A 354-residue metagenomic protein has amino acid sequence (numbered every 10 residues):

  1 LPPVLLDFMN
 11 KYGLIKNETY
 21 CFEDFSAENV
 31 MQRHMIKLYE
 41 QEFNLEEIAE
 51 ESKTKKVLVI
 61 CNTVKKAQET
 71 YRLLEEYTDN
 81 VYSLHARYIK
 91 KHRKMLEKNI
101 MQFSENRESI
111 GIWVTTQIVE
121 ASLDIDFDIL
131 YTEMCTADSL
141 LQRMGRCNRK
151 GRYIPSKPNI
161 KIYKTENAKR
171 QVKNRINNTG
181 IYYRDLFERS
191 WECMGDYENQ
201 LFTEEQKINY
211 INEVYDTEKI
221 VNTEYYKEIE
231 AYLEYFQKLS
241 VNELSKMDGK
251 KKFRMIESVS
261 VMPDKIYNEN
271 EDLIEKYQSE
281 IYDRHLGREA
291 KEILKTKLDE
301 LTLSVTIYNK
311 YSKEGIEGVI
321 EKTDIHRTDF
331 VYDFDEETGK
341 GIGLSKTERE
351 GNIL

Functional and structural regions predicted by a protein language model:
L1-V4, T63, T115-I118: Ser/Thr-glycine-rich phosphate-binding loops at phosphate-binding pockets of nucleotides, nucleotide cofactors
P2-S52: Interdomain hinge/linker at the junction between the two RecA-like core domains of SF2 helicases
Y12, E76-T78, I125-D126: Short, structured coil segments at secondary-structure junctions
S52, E69-D79, S83-Q102, T132-L354: C-terminal helicase lobe and adjacent C-terminal extensions/tails of nucleic-acid helicase motors
T54-K56, D79-N80, E108-I110: Short coil/turn segments at beta-strand junctions that form active-site/ligand-binding loops
K56-T63, S83-L84: Conserved RecA-like ASCE P-loop NTPase motor core of nucleic-acid helicases/translocases
E105-E120: Conserved two-lobed SF2 helicase motor
I129: Conserved phosphoryl-transfer motifs of two-component systems
